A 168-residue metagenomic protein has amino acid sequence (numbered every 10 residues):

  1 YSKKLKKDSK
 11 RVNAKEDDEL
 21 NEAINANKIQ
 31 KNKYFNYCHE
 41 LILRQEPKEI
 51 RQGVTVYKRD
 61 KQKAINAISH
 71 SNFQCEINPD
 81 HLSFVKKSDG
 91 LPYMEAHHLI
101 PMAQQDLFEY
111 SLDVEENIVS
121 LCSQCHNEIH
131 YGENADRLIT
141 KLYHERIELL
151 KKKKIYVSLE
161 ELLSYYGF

Functional and structural regions predicted by a protein language model:
Y1-Y37: Internal, Lys/Arg-enriched amphipathic helical interaction segments that engage polyanionic partners
S2, F35-C38, K58, H144 (+2 more regions): Compositionally biased, intrinsically disordered low-complexity regions enriched in proline and serine
L5-K15, K61-H70, E145, L149-L150: Charged, low-complexity, helix/coiled-coil-prone segments
A14, A23-A26, A64-A67, A96 (+2 more regions): A sequence-composition feature that detects small, non-aromatic residues
E16, Q30, K86, S158-L159: Serine/threonine-rich low-complexity intrinsically disordered regions
I24, K28, I42-L43, S71-N72 (+2 more regions): Generic secondary-structure transition motif, activating predominantly at the C-termini of alpha-helices
K28-L91, A103-D113: Short, charged surface segments at domain edges that flank catalytic/cofactor-binding sites
S88-A96, I100-F168: A detector for short metal-coordination/catalytic motifs
